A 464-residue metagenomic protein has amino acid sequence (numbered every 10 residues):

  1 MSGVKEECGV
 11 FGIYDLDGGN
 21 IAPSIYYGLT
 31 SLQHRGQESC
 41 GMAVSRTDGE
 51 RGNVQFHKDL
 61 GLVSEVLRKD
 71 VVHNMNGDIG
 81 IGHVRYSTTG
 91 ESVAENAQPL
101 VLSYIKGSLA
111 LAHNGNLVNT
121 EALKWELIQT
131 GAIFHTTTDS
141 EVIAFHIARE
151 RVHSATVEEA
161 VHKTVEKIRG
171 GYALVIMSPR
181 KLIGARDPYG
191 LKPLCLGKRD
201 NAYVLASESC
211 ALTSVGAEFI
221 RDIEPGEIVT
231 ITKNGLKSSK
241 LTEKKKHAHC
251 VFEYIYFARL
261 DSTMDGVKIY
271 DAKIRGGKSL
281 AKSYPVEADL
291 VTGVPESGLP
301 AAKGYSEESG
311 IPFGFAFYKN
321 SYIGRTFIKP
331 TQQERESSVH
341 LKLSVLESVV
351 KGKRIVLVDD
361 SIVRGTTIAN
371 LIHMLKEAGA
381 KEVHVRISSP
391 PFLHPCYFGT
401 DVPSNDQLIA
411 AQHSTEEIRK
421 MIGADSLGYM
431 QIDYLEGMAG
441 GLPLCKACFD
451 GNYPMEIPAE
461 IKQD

Functional and structural regions predicted by a protein language model:
M1-P225, T230-A288, V294, E382: Conserved short alpha-helical segments that host acidic/polar catalytic motifs at enzyme active sites
T88-T89, N119, L191-K192, L212-T213 (+6 more regions): Flexible loop/turn segments at secondary-structure boundaries
A132, H153-S154, P285-D289, E307-G314 (+2 more regions): Secondary-structure transition/capping motifs at alpha-helix termini and the adjoining loop/turn into the next element
T136, E141-A144, F313-G324, M421-A439: A conserved beta-strand->alpha-helix junction
V165, R180-K181, G216-E218, D222 (+1 more regions): PRPP-dependent phosphoribosyltransferase catalytic core
V291, G298-Y305, S309, F313 (+1 more regions): Extended, hydrophobic alpha-helical segments in both membrane/secreted and soluble proteins
G310-I355, T366, L393-G399, P403: Short, glycine/charge-rich flexible loops or terminal/linker lids adjacent to PRPP-binding catalytic cores
S344-V358, I362-V363, I387, I457-D464: Mobile, glycine- and charge-enriched loop segments and immediately flanking short secondary-structure elements within
